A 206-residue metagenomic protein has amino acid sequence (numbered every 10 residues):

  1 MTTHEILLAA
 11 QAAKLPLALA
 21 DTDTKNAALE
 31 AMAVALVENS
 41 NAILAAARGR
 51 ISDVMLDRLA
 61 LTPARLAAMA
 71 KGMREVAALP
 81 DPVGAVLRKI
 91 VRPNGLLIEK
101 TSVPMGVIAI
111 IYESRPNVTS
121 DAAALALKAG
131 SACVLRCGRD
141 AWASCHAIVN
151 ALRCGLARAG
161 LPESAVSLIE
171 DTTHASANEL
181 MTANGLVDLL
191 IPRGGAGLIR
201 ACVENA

Functional and structural regions predicted by a protein language model:
M1-I98, L125: N-terminal Rossmann-like NAD(P)+-binding subdomain of aldehyde/semialdehyde dehydrogenases
L87-A206: Rossmann-like NAD(P) dinucleotide-binding subdomain of oxidoreductase/dehydrogenase enzymes
